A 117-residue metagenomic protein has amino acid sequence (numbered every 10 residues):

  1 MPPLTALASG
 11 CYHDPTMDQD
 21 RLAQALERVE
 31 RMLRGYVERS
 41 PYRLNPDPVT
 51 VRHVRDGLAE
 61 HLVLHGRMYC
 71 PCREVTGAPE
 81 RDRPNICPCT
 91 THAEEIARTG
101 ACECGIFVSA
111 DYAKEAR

Functional and structural regions predicted by a protein language model:
L4-L7: Leucine-biased recognition of intrinsically disordered, low-complexity hydrophobic segments
C11-H13: Short, positively charged and aromatic/hydrophobic N-terminal segments
D18-R117: Long, distal/terminal scaffolding or interaction modules with repetitive or compositionally biased sequence
